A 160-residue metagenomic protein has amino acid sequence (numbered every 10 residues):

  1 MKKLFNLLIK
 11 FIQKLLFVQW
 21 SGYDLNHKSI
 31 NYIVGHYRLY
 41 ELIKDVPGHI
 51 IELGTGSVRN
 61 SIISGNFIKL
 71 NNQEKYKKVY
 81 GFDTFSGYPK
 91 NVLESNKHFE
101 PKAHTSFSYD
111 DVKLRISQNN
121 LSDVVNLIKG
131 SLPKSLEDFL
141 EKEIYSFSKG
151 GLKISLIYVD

Functional and structural regions predicted by a protein language model:
M1-K3: Compositionally biased, charge-rich terminal segments
L7-Y23, H27, K44, G48-V159: S-adenosylmethionine/decaboxylated-SAM
N31-V34, R59: Aromatic- and histidine-enriched alpha-helix N-cap/loop-to-helix transition segments that scaffold the rims
I33-D45: Conserved alpha-helix/loop element of class I SAM-dependent methyltransferases that forms part of the SAM/SAH-binding
